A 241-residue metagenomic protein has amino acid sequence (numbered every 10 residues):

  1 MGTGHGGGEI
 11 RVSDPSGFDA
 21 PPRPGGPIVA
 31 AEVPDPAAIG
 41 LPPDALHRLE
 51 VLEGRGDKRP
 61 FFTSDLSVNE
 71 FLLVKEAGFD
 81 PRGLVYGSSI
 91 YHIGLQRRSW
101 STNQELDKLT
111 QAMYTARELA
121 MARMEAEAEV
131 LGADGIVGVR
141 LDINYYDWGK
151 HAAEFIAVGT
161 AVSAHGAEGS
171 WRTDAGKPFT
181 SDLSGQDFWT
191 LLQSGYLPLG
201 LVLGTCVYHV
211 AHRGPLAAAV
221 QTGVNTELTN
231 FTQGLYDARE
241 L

Functional and structural regions predicted by a protein language model:
G2-S89, R97, Y145-D147, H151-F231: N-terminal presequence-like segments and the immediate start of the first folded domain
D35, H47-R48, Y91, R117 (+2 more regions): Bulky hydrophobic/aromatic packing residues
V85, S99-L141, Q221-L241: Short, well-ordered alpha-helical segments
